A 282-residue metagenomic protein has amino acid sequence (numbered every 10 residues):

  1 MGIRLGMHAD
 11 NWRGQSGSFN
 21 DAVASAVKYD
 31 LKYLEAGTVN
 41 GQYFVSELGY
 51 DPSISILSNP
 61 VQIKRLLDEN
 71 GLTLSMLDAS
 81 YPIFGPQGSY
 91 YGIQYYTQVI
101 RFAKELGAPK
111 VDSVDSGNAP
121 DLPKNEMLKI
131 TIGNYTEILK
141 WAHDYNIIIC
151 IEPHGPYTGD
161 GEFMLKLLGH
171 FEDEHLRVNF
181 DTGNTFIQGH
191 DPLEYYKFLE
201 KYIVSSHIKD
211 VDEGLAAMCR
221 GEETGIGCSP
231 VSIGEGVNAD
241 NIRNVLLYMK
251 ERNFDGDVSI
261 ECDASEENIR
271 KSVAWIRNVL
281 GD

Functional and structural regions predicted by a protein language model:
M1-Y33, D68-N70, G107, T158-D282: Histidine-acidic metal/acid-base catalytic patches
A9, A79-Y81, D115, I151-P153 (+2 more regions): Short glycine-centered, acidic/aromatic-flanked micro-motifs in structured strand/loop junctions that mark active-site
N11, Y50-I54, Y81-S89, V231-G236: The substrate-binding groove and active-site-proximal loops of carbohydrate-active enzymes, especially glycoside
D21-A24, P60-N70, I83-V178, A239-R243: Active-site acidic/histidine proton-transfer and metal-coordination neighborhood in alpha/beta enzyme cores
E35, M76-D78, D112, C150 (+2 more regions): Conserved beta-strand positions in the central sheet of alpha/beta enzyme cores
E35-Q62, N118-L122: Glycine-rich, proline-tolerant flexible connector loops at the mouths of alpha/beta enzymes
V39, P82, S116, V211 (+1 more regions): Flexible loop residues that form catalytic and substrate-binding hotspots at small-molecule/glycan-binding clefts
L48-P52, Y90-G92, E126-L128, L165-L167 (+2 more regions): Short low-complexity, flexible loop/linker segments enriched in glycine and/or proline with clustered acidic
